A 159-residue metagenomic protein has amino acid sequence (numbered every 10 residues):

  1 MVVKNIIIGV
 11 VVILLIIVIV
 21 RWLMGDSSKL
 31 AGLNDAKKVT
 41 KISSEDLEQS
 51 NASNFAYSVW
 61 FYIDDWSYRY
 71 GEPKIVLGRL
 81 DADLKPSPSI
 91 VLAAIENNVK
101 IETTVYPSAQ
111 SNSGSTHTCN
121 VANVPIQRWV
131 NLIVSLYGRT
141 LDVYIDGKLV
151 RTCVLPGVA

Functional and structural regions predicted by a protein language model:
M1-M24, V59: Single-pass alpha-helical membrane anchors
W22-G32, V150: Perimembrane helix-loop junctions in membrane proteins
S28-S115, I126: Extracellular glycan-recognition modules
V59, R128-L136, L141-V143: Short tryptophan-centered beta-strand motifs in secreted/extracellular beta-sheet-rich domains of glycan-recognition
S67-R69, T140, R151: Residue-level signal for secondary-structure boundary sites
V99-T103, V143, R151-T152: Short hydrophobic/aromatic-rich beta-strand segments that constitute the beta-sheet cores of beta-sandwich/beta-barrel
V121, D146-A159: Short, solvent-exposed beta-strand-to-loop segments that form ligand-recognition rims of beta-rich domains
